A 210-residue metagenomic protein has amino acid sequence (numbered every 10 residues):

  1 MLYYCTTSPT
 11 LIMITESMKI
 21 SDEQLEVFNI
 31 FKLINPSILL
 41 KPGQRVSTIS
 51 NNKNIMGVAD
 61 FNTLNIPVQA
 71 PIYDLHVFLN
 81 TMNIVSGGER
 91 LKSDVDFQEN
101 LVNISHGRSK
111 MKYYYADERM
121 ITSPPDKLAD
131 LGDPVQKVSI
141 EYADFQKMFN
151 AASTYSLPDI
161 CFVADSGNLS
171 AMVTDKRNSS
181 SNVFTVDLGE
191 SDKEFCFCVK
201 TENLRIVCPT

Functional and structural regions predicted by a protein language model:
L2-Y114, D133-T210: DNA polymerase processivity clamps
A116-V138: Long, charge-dense
